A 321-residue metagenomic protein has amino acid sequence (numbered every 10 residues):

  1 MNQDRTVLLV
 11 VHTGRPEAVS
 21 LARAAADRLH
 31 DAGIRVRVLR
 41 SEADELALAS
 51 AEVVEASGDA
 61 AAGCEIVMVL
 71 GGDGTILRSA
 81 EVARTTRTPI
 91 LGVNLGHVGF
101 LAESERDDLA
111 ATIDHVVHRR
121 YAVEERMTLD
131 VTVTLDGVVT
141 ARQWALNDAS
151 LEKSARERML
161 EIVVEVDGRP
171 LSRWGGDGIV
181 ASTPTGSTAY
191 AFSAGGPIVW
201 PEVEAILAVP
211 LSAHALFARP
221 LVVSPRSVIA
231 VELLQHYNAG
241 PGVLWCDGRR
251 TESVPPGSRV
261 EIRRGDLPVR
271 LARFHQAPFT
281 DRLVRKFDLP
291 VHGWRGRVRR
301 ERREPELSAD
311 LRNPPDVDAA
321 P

Functional and structural regions predicted by a protein language model:
M1-I66, D107-A122, V133-Q143: ATP/NTP phosphate-donor binding region
G14, D73-T75, V98, T185: Short glycine-rich anion-binding loops that position phosphate/pyrophosphate groups of nucleotides and phosphorylated
A18-V19, G74-S79, S187-S193: Short glycine/serine/threonine-rich phosphate/pyrophosphate-binding segments that cradle anionic phosphate groups
R35, R87-L91, L207: Proline-centered loop/turn at the N-terminus of a beta-strand
A83-G96, F100: Gly/Ser-rich helix-loop-strand patches that form or flank binding pockets for ribonucleotide-derived cofactors
V98-D177: Catalytic core of DAGKc-family lipid kinases
L151, D167-P170, R219-P321: ATP/nucleoside-binding phosphotransfer catalytic cores, i.e., glycine-rich phosphate-binding loops
M159, R169-F217: Gly/Ser/Thr-rich active-site loops/lids in small-molecule metabolic enzymes that frequently grip phosphoryl groups
